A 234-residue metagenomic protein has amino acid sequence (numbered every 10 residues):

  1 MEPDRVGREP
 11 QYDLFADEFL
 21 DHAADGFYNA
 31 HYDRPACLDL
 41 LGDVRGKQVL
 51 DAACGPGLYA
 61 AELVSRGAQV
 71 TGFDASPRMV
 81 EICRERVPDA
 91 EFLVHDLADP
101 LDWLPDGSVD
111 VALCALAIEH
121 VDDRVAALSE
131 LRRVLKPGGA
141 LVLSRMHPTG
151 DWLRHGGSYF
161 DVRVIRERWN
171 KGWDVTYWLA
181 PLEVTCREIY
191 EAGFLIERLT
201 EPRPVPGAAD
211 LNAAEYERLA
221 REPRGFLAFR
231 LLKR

Functional and structural regions predicted by a protein language model:
M1-R45, L58, E62, M79-I82 (+1 more regions): Conserved class I S-adenosyl-L-methionine
Q48-A52, P56-P100: Class I SAM-dependent methyltransferase SAM/SAH-binding core
D102-A112: A short acidic, Gly/Pro-enriched loop at the edge of an enzyme's catalytic core that lines a small-molecule cofactor
V111-R124: A short SAM/SAH-binding and catalytic strip from SAM-dependent methyltransferases
V125-A140: A short glycine-rich, Lys/Arg-flanked "PGG" loop and its adjoining helix->strand segment in the class I
A140-R168: Conserved class I S-adenosyl-L-methionine
T176-L199: Short alpha-helix
A192-V205, L211-R234: C-terminal lobe and adjacent flexible extensions of AdoMet/dcAdoMet transferase-like proteins
